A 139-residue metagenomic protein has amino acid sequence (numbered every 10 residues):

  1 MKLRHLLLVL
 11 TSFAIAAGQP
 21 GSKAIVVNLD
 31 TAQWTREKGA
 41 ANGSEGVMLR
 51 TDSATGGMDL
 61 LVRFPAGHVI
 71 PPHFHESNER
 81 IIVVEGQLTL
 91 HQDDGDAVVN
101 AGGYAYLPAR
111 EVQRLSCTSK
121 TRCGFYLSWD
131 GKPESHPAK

Functional and structural regions predicted by a protein language model:
M1-L7: Bacterial N-terminal signal peptides that target proteins for export
A16-G56, A138-K139: A short, N-terminal "cap"/entry segment at the start of jelly-roll beta-barrel domains of the cupin/DSBH fold
S44, A109-E134: Ligand-binding loop in jelly-roll beta-barrel domains
G46-M48, D59-L61, R80, D96 (+1 more regions): Conserved hydrophobic/aromatic beta-strand scaffold that supports enzyme active sites
M48, P72, I82, Y106 (+2 more regions): Structural recognition of the beta-strand scaffold that forms the well-ordered cores of secreted hydrolase catalytic
A54, D93-V112: Short acidic-glycine-tyrosine-enriched beta hairpin
T55-H75, P108-R110: Conserved short histidine dyad/triad with adjacent acidic residue
P65-H68, H75-D93: Glycine- and acidic-residue-biased ligand/ion/polar-headgroup-sensing regions
